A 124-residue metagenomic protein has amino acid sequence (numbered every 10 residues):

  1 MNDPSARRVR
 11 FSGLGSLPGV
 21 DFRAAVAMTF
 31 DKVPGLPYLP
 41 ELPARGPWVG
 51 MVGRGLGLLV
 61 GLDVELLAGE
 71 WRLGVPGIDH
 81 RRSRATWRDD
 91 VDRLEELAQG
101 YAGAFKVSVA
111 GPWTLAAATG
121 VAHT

Functional and structural regions predicted by a protein language model:
M1-H123: Alpha/beta catalytic barrel-like cores
